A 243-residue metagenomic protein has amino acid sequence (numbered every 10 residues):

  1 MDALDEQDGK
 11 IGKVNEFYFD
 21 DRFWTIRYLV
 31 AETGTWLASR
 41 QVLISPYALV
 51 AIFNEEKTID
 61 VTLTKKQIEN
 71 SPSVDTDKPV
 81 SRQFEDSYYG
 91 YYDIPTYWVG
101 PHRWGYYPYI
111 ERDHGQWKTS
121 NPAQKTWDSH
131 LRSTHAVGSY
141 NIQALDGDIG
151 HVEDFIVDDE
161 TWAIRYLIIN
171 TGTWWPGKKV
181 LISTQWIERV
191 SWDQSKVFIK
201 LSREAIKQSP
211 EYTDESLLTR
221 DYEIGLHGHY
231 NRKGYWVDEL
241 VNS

Functional and structural regions predicted by a protein language model:
M1-S243: Peripheral interaction segments used for macromolecular assembly
